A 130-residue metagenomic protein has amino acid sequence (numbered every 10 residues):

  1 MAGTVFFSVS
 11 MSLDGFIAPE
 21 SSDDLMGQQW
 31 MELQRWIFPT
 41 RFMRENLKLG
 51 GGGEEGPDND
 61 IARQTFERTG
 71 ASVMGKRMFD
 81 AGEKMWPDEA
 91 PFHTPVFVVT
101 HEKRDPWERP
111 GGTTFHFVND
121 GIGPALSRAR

Functional and structural regions predicted by a protein language model:
A2-R130: Portal/gating segments that form or line small-molecule/metal binding sites
